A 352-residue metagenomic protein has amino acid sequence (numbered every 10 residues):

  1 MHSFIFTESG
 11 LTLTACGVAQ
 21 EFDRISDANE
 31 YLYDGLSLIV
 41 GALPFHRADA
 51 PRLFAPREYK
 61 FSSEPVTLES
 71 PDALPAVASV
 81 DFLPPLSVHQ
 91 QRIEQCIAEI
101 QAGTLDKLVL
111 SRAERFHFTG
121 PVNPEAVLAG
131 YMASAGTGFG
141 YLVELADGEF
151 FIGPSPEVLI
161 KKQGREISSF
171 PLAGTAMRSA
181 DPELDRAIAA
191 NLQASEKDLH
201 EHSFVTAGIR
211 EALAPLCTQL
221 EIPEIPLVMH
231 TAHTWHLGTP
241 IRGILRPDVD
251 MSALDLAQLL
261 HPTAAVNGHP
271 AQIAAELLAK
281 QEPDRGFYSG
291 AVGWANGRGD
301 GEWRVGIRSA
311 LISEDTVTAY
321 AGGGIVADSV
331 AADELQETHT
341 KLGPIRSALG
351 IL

Functional and structural regions predicted by a protein language model:
M1-L32, I39-A48: An N-terminal JmjN-like helical accessory module and its immediate linker preceding a catalytic domain
M1-T14, A19, A73-G130: Terminal domain-start leader segments
S3-T12, R112, H117-H200, F204 (+2 more regions): An anion-binding catalytic pocket shared by soluble metabolic enzymes
V40-L43, L108, G140-V143, G286-G293: A short glycine-rich, hydrophobically flanked beta-strand micro-motif that places a catalytic Asp/Glu for divalent metal
P51-V66, D300-I312: Structural signature of FAD isoalloxazine-binding scaffolds in flavoprotein oxidoreductases
Y59-E94, A113-F118, F170-A279, G350: Contiguous alpha-helical scaffold segments within structured protein domains that host functional hotspots
G103, I160, A207: Conserved hydrophobic/aromatic pocket- or pore-lining residues that grip, position, or stack substrates in active sites
P240-L352: Conserved hydrophobic core element of enzyme catalytic domains
